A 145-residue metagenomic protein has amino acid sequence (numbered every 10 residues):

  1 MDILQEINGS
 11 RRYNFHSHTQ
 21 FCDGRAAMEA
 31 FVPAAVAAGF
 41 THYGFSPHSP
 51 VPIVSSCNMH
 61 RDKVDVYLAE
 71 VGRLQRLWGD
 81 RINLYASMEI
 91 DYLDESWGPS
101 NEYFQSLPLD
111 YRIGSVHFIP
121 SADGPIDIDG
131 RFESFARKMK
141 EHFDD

Functional and structural regions predicted by a protein language model:
M1-R11: N-terminal amphipathic alpha-helix/helix-capping segment at the start of soluble metabolic enzymes
D2-L4, C57, V64-D145: Extended substrate/RNA-proximal surfaces in nucleic-acid metabolism proteins
S10-C22, F45-P50: Histidine-centered catalytic micro-motifs
H16, A35, R112: Conserved, mostly hydrophobic/aromatic
D23-M28, P125: Histidine/acidic-residue-rich catalytic or RNA/ligand-binding cores of hydrolases and nuclease-related proteins
Y43-F45, R112: Hydrophobic residues within beta-strands of alpha/beta enzymes
P47-M59: Glycine-rich, proline-tolerant flexible connector loops at the mouths of alpha/beta enzymes
